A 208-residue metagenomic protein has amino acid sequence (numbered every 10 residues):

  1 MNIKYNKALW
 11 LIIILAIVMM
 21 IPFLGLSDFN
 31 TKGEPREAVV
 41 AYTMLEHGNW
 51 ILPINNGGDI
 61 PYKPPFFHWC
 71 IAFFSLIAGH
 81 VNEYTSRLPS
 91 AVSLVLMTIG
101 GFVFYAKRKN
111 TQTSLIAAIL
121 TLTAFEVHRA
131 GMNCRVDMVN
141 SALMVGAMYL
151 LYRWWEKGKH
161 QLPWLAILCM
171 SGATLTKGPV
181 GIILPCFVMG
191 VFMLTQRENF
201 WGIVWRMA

Functional and structural regions predicted by a protein language model:
M1-A208: Membrane-integral, polyisoprenol-dependent glycosyltransferases of the GT-C/oligosaccharyltransferase superfamily
